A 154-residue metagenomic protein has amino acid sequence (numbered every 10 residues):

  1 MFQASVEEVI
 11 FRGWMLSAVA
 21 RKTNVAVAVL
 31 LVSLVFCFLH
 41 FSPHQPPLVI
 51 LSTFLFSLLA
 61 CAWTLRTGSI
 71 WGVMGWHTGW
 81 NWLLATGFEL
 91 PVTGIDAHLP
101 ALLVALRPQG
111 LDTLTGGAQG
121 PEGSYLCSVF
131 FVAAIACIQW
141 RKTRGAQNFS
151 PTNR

Functional and structural regions predicted by a protein language model:
M1-N153: Transmembrane helix-loop-helix hairpins at the membrane interface of multi-pass integral membrane proteins
